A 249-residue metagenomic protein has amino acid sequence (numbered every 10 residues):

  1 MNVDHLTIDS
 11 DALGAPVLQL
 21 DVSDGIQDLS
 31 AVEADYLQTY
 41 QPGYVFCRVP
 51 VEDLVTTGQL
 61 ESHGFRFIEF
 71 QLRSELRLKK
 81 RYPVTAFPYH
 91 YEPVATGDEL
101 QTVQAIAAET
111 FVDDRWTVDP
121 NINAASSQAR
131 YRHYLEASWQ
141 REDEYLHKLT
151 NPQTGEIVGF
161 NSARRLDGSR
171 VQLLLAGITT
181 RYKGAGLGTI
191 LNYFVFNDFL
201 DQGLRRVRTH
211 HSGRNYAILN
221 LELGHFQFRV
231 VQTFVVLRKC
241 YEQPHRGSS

Functional and structural regions predicted by a protein language model:
M1-P16, R77-D98, Q243-S249: Conserved N-terminal entry element of GNAT/NAT acetyltransferase domains
D9-I26, L72, S169-R181: Conserved acetyl-CoA binding element of GNAT-fold acetyltransferases
A15-V22, A86-S126, S249: Short amphipathic alpha-helix that is part of the acyltransferase structural core
G25-E99, L219, F234-K239: Acyl-donor-binding surface of acyltransferase catalytic domains
I26-L37, L175-T180, G184-D201, L219-N220 (+1 more regions): Conserved acetyl-CoA-binding loop-helix of GNAT-fold acetyltransferases
Y40-P50, F199-H211: Conserved GNAT acetyl-CoA-binding A-motif
G64-R66, L200, Q227-F228: Beta-rich extracellular carbohydrate-active architectures
D114-T179: A conserved beta-strand-loop-helix scaffold within acyl/acetyltransferase catalytic domains
